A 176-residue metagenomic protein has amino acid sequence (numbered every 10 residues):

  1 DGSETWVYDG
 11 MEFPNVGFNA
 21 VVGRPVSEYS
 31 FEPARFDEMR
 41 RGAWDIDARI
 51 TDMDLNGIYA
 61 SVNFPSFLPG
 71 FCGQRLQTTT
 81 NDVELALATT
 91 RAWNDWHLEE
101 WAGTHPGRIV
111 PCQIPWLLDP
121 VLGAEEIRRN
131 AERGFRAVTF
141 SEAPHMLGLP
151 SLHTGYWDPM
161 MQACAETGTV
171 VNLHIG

Functional and structural regions predicted by a protein language model:
D1-G176: Helix-coil boundary/capping segments in enzymes
